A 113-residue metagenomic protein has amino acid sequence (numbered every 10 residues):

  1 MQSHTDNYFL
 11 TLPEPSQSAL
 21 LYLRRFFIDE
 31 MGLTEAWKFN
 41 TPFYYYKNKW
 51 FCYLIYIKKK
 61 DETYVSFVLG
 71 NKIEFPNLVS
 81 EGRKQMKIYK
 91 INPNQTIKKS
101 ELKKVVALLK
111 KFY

Functional and structural regions predicted by a protein language model:
M1-Y113: Charge-dense, helix-prone N-terminal extensions
